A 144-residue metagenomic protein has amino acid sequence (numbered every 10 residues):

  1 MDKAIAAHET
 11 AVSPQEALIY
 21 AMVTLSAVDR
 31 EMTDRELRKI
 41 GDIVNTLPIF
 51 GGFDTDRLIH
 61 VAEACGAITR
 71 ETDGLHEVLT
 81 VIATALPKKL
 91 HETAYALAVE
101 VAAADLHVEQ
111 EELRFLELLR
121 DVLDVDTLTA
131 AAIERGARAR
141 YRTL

Functional and structural regions predicted by a protein language model:
M1-L144: Small-residue-enriched hydrophobic alpha-helices in membranes
